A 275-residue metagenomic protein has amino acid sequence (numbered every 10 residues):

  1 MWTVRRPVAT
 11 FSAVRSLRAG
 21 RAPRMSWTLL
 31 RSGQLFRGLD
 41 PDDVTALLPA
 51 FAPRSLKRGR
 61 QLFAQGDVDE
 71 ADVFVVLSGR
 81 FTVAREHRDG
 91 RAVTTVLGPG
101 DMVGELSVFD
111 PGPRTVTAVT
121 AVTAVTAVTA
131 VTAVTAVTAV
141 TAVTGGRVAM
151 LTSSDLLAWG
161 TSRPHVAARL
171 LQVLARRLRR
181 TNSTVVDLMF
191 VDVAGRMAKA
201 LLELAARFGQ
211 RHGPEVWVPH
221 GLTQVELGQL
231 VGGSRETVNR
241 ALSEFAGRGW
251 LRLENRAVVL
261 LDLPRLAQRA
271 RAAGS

Functional and structural regions predicted by a protein language model:
W27, S32-S78, A84: Regulatory nucleotide-sensing modules
L48-A52, A175, R179, A198-A206: Amphipathic, well-packed alpha-helical segments that form the structural scaffold of globular domains
P49-A50, R60-V73, G90-A92, G112-T115 (+2 more regions): A short beta-loop-beta micro-motif enriched in histidine and acidic residues
V83-D89: Cytochrome P450 core scaffold surrounding the K-helix E-X-X-R motif and the conserved "meander" helix-loop region
T95-A175, R179: Cyclic-nucleotide recognition modules
V193, A200, L204-S275: Phosphate-/nucleic-acid-contacting segments
